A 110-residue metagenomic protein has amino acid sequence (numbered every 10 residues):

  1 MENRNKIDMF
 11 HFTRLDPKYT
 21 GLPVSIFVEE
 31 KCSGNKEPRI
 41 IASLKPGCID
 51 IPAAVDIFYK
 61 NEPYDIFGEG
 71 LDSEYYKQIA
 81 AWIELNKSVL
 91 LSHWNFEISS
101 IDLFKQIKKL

Functional and structural regions predicted by a protein language model:
M1-P38: Short, charged/polar N-terminal "headpieces" of proteins
E2-R4, D16, Y59, I66 (+2 more regions): Alpha-helical context
N3-N5, N35, N61, N86 (+1 more regions): Detector for Asparagine
D8, D16, K45, S99-S100: Serine/threonine-rich low-complexity intrinsically disordered regions
F10-F12, F27, F58, F67 (+2 more regions): Phenylalanine-focused residue identity feature
S25-K77: A short, structured beta-strand/loop element
G68-L110: Short, compact, well-ordered microdomains
